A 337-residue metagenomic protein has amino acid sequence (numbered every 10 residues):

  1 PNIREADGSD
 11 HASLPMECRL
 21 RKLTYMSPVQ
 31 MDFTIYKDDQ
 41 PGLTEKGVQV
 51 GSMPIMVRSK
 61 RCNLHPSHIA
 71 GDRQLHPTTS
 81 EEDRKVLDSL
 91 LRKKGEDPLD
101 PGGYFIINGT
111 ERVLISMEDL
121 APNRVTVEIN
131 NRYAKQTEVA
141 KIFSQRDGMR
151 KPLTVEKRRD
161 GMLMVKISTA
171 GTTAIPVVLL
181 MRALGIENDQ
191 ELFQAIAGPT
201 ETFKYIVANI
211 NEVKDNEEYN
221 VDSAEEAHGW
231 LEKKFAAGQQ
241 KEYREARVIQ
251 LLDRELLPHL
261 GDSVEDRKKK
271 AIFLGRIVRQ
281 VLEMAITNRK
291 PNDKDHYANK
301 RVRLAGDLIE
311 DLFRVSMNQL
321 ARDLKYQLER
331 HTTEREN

Functional and structural regions predicted by a protein language model:
P1-N337: N-terminal non-catalytic structural scaffold regions of very large proteins
